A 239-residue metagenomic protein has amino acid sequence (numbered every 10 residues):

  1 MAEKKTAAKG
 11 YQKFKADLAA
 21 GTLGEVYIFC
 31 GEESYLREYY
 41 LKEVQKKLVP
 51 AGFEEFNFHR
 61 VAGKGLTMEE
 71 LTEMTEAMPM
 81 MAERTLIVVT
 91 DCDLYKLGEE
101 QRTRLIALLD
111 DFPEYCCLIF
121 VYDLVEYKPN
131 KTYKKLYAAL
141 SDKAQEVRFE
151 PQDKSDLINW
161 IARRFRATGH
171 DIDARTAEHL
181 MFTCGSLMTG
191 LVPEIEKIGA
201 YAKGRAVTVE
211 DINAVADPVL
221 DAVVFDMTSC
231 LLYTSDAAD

Functional and structural regions predicted by a protein language model:
M1-S235: Conserved beta/loop motifs at nucleotide-recognition and modification sites
